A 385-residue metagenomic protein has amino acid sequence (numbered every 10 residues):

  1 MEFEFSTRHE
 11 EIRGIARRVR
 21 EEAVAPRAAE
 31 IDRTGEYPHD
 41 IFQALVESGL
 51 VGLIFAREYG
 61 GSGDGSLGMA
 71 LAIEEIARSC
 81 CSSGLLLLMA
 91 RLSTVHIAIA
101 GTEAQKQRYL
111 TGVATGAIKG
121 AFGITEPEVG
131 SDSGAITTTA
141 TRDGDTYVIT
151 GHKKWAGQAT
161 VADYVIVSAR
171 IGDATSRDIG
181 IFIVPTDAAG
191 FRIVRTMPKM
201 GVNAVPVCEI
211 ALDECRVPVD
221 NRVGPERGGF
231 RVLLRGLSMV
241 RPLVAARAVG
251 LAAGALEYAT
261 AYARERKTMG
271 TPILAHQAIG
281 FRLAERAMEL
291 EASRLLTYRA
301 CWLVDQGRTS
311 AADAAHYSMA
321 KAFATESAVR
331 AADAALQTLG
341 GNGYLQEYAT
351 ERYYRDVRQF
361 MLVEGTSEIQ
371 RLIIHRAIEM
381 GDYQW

Functional and structural regions predicted by a protein language model:
M1-S83, A100-Q105, G116, R142 (+3 more regions): Alpha-helical interface subdomain recognition
D64, D132-G134, Q158-A162, S176-D178 (+2 more regions): Short glycine/proline-enriched turns and hinge-like loops at secondary-structure junctions
C81-A104, G130: N-terminal glycine-rich flavin-associated loop
L88, V113, E128-S131, W155-Q158 (+2 more regions): Short Gly/Pro-enriched turn/cap motifs at secondary-structure boundaries
G116-I124: A short, Trp-centered hydrophobic/proline-enriched beta-strand micro-motif
A135, D187-P218: Flexible, small-/acidic-enriched active-site or ligand-binding loops
T146, T150-I193: A short core secondary-structure module
C208-R235: A short, charged helix-loop
